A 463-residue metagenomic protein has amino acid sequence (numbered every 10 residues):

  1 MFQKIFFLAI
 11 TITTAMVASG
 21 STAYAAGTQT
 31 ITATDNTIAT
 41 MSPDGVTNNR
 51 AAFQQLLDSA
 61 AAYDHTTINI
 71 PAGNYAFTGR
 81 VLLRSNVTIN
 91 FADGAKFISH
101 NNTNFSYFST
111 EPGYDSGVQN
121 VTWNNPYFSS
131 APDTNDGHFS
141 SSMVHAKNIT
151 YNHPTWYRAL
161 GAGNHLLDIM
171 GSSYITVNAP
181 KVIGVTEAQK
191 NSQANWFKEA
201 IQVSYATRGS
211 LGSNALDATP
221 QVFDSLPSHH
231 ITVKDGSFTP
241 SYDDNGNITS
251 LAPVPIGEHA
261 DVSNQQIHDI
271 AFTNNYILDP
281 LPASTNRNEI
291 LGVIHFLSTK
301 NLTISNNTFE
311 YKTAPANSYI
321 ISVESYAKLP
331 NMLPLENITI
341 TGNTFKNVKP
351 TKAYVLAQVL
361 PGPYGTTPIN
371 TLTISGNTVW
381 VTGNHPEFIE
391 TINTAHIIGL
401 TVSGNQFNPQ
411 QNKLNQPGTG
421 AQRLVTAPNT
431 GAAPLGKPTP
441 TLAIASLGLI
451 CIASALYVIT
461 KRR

Functional and structural regions predicted by a protein language model:
V17-T28, G431-P440, V458-I459: Sec-dependent signal peptide cleavage junction
D35-P71: Acidic Gly/Asp/Thr-rich repetitive segments characteristic of extracellular carbohydrate-active and adhesion proteins
R50, D64-F105, F128, G161: N-terminal extracellular ligand-recognition/capping segment immediately after the signal peptide
F53, F77-T78, N101-Y114, P132-M143 (+8 more regions): Extracellular beta-strand/beta-solenoid scaffold signature
R84-V87, A92, G113, V118 (+24 more regions): Parallel beta-helix/beta-solenoid
T419-K437: C-terminal low-complexity, Ser/Thr- and acidic/Pro-rich disordered "stalk" regions positioned immediately N-terminal
C451-R463: C-terminal membrane-anchoring or membrane-association module
